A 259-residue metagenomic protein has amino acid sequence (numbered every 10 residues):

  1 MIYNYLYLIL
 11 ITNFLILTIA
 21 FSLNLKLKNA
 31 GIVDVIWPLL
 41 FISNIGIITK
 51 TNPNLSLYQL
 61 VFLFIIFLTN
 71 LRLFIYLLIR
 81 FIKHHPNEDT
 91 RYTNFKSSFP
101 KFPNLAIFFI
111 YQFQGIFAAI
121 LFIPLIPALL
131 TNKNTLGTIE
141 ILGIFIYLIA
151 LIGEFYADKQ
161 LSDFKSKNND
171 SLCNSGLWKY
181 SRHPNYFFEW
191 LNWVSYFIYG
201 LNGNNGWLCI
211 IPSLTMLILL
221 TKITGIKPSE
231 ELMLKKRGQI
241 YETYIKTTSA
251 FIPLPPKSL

Functional and structural regions predicted by a protein language model:
M1-N4, S22-A30, I48-N54: Short, hydrophobic transmembrane alpha-helix segments
Y5-L17, L40-F74, I79, A118-L259: Hydrophobic transmembrane alpha-helices
S22-L23, F95, M233, Y244: Broad structural signal for hydrophobic residues in well-ordered alpha-helices, predominantly aliphatic
K26-L27, F99, R237, T248: A broad structural signal for alpha-helix termini and local helix breaks/kinks
K26-L27, L71, Q112, S181: Transmembrane helix irregularities
L27-S43, P86-F109, S171-W178: Juxtamembrane helix-capping/reentrant segments at transmembrane boundaries
N70-L125: Hydrophobic alpha-helical segments and helix pairs
